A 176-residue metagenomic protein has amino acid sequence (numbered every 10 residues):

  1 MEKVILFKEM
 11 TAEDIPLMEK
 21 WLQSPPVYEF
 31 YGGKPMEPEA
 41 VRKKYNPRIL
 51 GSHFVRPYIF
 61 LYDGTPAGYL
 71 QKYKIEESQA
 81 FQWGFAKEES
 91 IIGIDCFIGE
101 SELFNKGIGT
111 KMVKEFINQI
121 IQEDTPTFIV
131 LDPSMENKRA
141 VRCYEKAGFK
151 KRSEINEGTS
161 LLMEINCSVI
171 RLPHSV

Functional and structural regions predicted by a protein language model:
I5-K20: A short beta-loop-alpha structural element at the N-terminal edge of CoA-dependent acyl/N-acetyltransferase catalytic
M18-L22, V41, Y45, V113: Hydrophobic alpha-helical core bundles mediating ligand binding, dimerization, or RNAP-core interactions
V27-N46: Conserved GNAT-fold acetyl-CoA-binding loop/helix
R42-L103: Acetyl-CoA-dependent GNAT
V55, T125-P126: Short, high-confidence coil segments that cap the C-terminus of an alpha-helix and link into the following beta-strand
E88-I91, T127-V130, S134-N137, A147 (+1 more regions): C-terminal "cap" of GNAT-fold acetyltransferases
G99, N105-Q119, R142-K146: Conserved acetyl-CoA-binding loop-helix of GNAT-fold acetyltransferases
I120-D124: Hydrophobic pocket-lining residues that define ligand/cofactor binding sites across diverse proteins
